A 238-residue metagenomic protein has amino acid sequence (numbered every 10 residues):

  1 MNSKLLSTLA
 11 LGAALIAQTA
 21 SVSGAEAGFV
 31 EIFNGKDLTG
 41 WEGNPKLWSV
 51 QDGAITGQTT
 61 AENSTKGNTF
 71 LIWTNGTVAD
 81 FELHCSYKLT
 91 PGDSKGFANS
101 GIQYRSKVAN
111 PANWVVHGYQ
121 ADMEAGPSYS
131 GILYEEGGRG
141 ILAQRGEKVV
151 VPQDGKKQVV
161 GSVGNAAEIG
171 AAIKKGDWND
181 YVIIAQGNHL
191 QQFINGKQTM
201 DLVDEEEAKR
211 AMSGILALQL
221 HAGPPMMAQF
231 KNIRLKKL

Functional and structural regions predicted by a protein language model:
M1-L9, A17: Bacterial N-terminal signal peptides that target proteins for export
L15-V22: C-terminal segment of classical bacterial N-terminal signal peptides
V22-L238: Carbohydrate-interacting regions of secretory-pathway proteins
